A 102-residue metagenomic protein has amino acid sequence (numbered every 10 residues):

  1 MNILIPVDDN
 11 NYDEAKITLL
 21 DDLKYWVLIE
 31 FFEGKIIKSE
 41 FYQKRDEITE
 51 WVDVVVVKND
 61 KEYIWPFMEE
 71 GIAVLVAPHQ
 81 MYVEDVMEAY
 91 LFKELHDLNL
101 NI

Functional and structural regions predicted by a protein language model:
M1-W51, Y82-I102: Non-catalytic interface/targeting segments
E50-Q80: Mid-chain, well-packed structural core segment of small domains
